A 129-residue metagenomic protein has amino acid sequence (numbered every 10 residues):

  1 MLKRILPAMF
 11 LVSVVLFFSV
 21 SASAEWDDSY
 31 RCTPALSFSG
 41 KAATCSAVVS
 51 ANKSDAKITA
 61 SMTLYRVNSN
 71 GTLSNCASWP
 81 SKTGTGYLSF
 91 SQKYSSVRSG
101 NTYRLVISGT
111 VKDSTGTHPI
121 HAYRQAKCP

Functional and structural regions predicted by a protein language model:
L2-A24: Sec-dependent N-terminal signal peptides of Gram-positive bacterial secreted proteins and lipoproteins
V20-P129: Mature extracytoplasmic or otherwise solvent-exposed domains
